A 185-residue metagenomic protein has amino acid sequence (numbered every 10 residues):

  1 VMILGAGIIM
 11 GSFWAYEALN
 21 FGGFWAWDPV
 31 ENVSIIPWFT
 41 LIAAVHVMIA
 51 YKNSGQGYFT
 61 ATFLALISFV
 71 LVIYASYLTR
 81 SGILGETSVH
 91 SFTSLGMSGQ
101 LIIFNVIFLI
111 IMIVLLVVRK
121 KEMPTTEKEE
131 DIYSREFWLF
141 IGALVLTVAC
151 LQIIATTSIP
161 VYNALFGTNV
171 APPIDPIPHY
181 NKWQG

Functional and structural regions predicted by a protein language model:
V1, A50-L66, G96-G99, K128-F140: Membrane-interfacial loop-to-helix junctions in multi-pass inner-membrane proteins
V1-I9, S68-S76, W138-I159: Alpha-helical transmembrane segments of multi-pass integral membrane proteins
I8, S12, Y16, A44 (+6 more regions): Short hydrophobic alpha-helical membrane-anchoring segments
I9-V33, L78-I102, T126-E130, S158-N181: Membrane-interface interhelical loops and short amphipathic "cap" helices that link adjacent transmembrane segments
S12, G22-F24, P29-Y74, T79 (+1 more regions): Conserved active-site neighborhood of enzyme catalytic/cofactor-binding cores
V33-M48, Q100-K121, L146-C150, G185: Hydrophobic cores of alpha-helical transmembrane segments in multi-pass inner/ER membrane proteins, independent
I49-G55, T87-T93, I110-M123, I153: Juxtamembrane/interfacial segments around transmembrane helices
E130-V148, P178-W183: Membrane-water interface at loop-to-transmembrane-helix junctions
